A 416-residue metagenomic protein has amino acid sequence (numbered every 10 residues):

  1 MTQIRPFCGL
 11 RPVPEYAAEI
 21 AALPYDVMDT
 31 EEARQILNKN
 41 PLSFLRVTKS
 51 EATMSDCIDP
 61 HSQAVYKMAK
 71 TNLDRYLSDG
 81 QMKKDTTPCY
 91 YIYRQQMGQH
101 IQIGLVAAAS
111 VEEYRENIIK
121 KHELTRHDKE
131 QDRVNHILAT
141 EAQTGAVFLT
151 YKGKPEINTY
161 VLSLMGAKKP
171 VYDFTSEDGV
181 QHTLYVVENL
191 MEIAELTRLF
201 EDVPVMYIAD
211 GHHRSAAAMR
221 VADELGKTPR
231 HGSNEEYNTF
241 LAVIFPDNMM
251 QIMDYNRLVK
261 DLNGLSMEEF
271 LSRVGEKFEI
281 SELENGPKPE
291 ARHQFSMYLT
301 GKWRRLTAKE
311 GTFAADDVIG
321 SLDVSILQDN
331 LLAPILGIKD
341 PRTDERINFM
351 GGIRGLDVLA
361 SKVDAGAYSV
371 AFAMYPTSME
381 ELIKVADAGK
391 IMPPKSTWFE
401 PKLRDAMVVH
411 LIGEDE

Functional and structural regions predicted by a protein language model:
M1-E416: Surface-exposed, charge/polar-rich loops and edge strands
